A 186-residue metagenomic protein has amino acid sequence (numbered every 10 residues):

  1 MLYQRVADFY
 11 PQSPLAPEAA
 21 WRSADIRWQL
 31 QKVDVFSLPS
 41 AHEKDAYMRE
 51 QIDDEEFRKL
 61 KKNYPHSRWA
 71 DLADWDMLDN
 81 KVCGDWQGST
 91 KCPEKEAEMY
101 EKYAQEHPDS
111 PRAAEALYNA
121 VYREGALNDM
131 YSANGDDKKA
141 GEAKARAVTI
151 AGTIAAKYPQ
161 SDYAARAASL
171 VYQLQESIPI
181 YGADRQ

Functional and structural regions predicted by a protein language model:
M1-Q186: Acidic, polar-rich low-complexity tracts and alpha-helical solenoid repeat scaffolds
